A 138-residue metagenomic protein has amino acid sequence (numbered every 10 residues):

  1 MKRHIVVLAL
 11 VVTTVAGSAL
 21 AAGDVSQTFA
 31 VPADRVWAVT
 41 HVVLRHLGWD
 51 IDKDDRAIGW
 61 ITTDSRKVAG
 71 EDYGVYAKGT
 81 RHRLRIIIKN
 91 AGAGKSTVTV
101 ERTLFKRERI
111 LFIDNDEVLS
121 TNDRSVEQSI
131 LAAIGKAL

Functional and structural regions predicted by a protein language model:
V7-A16: Bacterial N-terminal signal peptides
A19-L138: Ser/Thr-rich, low-complexity intrinsically disordered terminal regions
